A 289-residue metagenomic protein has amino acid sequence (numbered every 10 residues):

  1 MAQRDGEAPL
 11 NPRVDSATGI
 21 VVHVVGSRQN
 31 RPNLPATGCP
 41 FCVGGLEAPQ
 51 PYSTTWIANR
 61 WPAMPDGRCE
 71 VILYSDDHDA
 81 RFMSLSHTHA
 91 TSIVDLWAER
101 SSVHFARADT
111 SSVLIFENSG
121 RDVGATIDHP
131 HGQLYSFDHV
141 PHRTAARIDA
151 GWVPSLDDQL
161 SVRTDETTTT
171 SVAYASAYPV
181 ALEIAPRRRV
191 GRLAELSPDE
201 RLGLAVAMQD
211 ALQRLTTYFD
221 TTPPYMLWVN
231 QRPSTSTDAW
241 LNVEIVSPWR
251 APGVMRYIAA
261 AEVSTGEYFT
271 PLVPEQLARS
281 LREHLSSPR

Functional and structural regions predicted by a protein language model:
M1-H129, Y135-R192, D199, Q213-L215 (+2 more regions): Active-site microenvironments that recognize anionic phosphate/pyrophosphate groups
L193-A207: Alpha-helix N-cap/loop-to-helix boundary motif
G203, A207-D220: Extended C-terminal subregions enriched in glycine
